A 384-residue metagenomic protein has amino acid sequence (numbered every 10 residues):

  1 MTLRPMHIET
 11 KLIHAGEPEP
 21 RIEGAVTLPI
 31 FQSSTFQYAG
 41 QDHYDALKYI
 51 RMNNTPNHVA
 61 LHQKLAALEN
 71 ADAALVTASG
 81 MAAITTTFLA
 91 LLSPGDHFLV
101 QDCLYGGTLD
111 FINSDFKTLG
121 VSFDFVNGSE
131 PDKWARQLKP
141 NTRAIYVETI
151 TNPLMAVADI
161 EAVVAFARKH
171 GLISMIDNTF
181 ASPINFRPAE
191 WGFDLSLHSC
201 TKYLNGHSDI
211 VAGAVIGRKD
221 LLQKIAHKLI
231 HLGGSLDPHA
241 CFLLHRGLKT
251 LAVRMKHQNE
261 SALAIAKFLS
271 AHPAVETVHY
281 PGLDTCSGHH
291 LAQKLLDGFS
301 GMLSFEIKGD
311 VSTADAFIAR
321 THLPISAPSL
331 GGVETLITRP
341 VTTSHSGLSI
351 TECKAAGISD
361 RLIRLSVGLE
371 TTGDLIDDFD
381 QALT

Functional and structural regions predicted by a protein language model:
T2-L3, H14, A73-A274, H279 (+1 more regions): Conserved PLP-enzyme active-site core in the AAT-like
T2-T55, L61-Q63: N-terminal "arm"/small-domain region of PLP-dependent enzymes with the aminotransferase-like
P5, L12-T27, S312-E352: C-terminal core of ALDH-fold dehydrogenases
I30-F31, A39-A60, A67, L336-R361: Glycine-rich phosphate/pyrophosphate-binding loop and adjacent beta-alpha nucleotide/cofactor-binding cores
T35-T85, G107-D115: Conserved N-terminal alpha-helix of the aminotransferase class I/II PLP-enzyme fold
N113-S114, S122-F123, R136, P140-R143 (+2 more regions): PLP-dependent enzyme catalytic core of the Aspartate aminotransferase-like
L244-V253, G301-K308, R364-G368: Short, well-ordered beta-strand elements within core beta-sheets of diverse protein domains
L263-G331, L348-K354: Conserved small-domain helix->loop->beta segment predominantly found in fold-type I
